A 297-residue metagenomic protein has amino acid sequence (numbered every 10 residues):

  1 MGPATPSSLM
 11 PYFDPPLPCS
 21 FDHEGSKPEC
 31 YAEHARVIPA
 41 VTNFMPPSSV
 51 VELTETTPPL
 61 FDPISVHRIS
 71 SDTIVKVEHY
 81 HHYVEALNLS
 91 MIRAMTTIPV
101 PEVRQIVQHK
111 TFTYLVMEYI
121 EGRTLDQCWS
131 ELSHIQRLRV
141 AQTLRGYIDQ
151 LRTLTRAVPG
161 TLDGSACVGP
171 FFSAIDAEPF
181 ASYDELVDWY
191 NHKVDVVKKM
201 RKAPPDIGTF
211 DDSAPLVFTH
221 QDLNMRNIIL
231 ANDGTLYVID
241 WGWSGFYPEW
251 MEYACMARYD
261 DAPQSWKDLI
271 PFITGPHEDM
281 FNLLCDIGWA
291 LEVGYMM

Functional and structural regions predicted by a protein language model:
M1-S65, R156-G160, V293-M297: Phosphate/pyrophosphate-binding loops and the adjoining catalytic core of nucleotide-dependent enzymes
S20, V51-D176: ATP-binding pocket architecture of kinase catalytic cores
E24, E33, F272-M297: Charged phosphate-binding loop/patch that engages nucleotide di/tri-phosphates or the phosphate backbone of nucleic
P46-V51, E85, G208-D211: Short Pro/Gly-enriched beta-strand edge/turn motifs at strand-loop
E121, M225, W243-S244: Short, glycine/acidic-enriched loop or turn micro-motifs at the edges of active sites
R137-Q142, Q150-Q221: An alpha-helical support segment within catalytic cores of ATP-dependent transferases
Y183, S213, V217-F218, A231-N282: Active-site Asp-x-Gly
